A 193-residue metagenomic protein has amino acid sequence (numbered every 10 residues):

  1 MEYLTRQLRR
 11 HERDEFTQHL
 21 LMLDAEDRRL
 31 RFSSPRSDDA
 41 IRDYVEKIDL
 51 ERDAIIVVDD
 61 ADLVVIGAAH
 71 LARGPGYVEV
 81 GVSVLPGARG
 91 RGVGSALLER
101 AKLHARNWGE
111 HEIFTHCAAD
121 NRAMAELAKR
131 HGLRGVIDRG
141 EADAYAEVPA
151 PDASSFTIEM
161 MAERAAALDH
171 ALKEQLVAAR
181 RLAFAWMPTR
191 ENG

Functional and structural regions predicted by a protein language model:
Y3-E15: A short beta-loop-alpha structural element at the N-terminal edge of CoA-dependent acyl/N-acetyltransferase catalytic
M22, L30-E79, P86: Acetyl-CoA-dependent GNAT
D24-R29, K102: Short strand-loop-strand
V84, G90-A105, E112, R122-R130: Conserved acetyl-CoA-binding loop-helix of GNAT-fold acetyltransferases
A105-A118, G140: Conserved GNAT acetyl-CoA-binding A-motif
H116, G132-P149: Conserved catalytic-core motifs of GNAT/GCN5-like acyltransferases
P149-S155: Short, charged/polar, Gly/Pro-enriched secondary-structure boundary elements
T157-M187, G193: Short, cationic low-complexity segments
